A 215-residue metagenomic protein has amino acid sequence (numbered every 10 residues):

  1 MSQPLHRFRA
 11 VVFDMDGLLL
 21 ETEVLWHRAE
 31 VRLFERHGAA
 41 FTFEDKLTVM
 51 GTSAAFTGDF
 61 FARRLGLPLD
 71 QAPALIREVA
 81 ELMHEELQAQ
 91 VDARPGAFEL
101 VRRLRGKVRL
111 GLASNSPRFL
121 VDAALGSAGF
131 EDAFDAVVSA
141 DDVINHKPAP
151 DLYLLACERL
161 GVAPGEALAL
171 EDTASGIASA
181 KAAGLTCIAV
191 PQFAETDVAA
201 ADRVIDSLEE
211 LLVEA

Functional and structural regions predicted by a protein language model:
M1-R9, V108, P117-A215: Asp-based, Mg2+/Mn2+-dependent phosphohydrolase catalytic module
S2-L47: Active-site neighborhood of HAD-like aspartate-dependent phosphohydrolases
R7, E85-L112, R118, D122 (+1 more regions): Short, acidic loop-to-helix structural element flanking the phosphoryl-transfer center in phosphate-processing enzymes
E21, L112-S114, A189: Hydrophobic residues in well-ordered beta-strands that form the structural core
L33-F34, A55-P68, A124, C157: Helix-loop "lid/cap" segments that line or gate small-molecule binding pockets
R36-A39, L65-Q71, G129-A133, G161-V162: Short helix-capping segments at alpha-helix termini
A40, F60-R102: Metal-dependent phosphoesterase signature
